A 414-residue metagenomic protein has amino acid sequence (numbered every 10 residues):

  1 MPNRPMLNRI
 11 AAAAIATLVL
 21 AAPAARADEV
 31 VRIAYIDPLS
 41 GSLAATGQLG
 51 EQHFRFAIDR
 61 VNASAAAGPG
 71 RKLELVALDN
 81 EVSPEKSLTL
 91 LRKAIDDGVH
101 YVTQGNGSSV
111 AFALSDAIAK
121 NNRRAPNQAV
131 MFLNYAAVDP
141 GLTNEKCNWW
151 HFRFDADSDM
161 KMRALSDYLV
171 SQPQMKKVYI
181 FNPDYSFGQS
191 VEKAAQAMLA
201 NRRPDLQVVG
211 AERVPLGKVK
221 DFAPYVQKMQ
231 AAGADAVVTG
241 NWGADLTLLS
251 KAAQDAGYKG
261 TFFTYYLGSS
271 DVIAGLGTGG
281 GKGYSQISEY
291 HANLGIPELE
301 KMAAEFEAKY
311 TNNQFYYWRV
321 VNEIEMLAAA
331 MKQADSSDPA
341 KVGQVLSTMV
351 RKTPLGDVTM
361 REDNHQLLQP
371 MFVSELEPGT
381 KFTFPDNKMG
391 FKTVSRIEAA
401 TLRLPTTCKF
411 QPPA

Functional and structural regions predicted by a protein language model:
A11-A21: Bacterial N-terminal signal peptides
P23-A27: Sec/Tat signal peptide C-region and signal peptidase I cleavage site
V30, A34-R55, L78-E85, N106-G107 (+3 more regions): Extracytoplasmic "Venus flytrap"
V30, A45-Q52, S64-L142, F154 (+1 more regions): Beta-alpha junction/loop-to-helix N-cap segments that form part of ligand/metal-binding clefts
V31, V350-A414: Solvent-exposed, acidic/polar segments of extracytosolic/periplasmic ligand-binding ectodomains
K86-T89, P140-G141, N148-G257, A292-K301: Extracellular/periplasmic Venus flytrap/periplasmic-binding protein
A94-S108, A125-Y135, K177-N182, G233-G243 (+3 more regions): Periplasmic-binding protein-like
N148, S250-N322, K332-S337, M389-P413: Extracellular/periplasmic periplasmic-binding protein-like sensory domains
